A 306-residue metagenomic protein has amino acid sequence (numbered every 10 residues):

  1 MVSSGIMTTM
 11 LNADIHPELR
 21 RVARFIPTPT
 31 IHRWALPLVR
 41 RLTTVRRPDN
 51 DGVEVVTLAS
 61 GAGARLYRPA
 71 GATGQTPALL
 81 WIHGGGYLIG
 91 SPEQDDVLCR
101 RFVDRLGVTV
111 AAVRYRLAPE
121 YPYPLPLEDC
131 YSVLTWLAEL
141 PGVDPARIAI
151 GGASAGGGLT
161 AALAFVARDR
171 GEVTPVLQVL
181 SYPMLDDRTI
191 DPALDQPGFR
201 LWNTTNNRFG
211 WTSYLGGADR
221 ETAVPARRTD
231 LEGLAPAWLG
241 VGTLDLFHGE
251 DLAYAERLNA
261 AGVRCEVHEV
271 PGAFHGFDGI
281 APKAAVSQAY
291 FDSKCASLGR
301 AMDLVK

Functional and structural regions predicted by a protein language model:
M1-A70, D303-K306: A glycine/proline-hinged amphipathic helix-loop "lid/cap" segment that gates access to hydrophobic ligand pockets
A64-Q75, A226-L231: Short beta-strand-to-loop junctions in surface cap/lid or active-site-entrance loops
Q75-G85: Short beta-strand element of the alpha/beta-hydrolase
S91-P92, L98, A111-R147, A281-S287: Catalytic nucleophile-loop/oxyanion-hole region of alpha/beta-hydrolase and closely related hydrolase-like folds
G152, G156, T160: Gly/Ala-rich beta-loop-alpha elbow adjacent to hydrolase catalytic centers
F165-A218: Hydrolase active-site cap/lid region
L239-V241: Short beta-strand/loop motif that positions the catalytic acidic residue of the alpha/beta-hydrolase fold
A284-K306: Catalytic active-site module of serine/aspartate enzymes centered on a nucleophile-bearing elbow/loop
